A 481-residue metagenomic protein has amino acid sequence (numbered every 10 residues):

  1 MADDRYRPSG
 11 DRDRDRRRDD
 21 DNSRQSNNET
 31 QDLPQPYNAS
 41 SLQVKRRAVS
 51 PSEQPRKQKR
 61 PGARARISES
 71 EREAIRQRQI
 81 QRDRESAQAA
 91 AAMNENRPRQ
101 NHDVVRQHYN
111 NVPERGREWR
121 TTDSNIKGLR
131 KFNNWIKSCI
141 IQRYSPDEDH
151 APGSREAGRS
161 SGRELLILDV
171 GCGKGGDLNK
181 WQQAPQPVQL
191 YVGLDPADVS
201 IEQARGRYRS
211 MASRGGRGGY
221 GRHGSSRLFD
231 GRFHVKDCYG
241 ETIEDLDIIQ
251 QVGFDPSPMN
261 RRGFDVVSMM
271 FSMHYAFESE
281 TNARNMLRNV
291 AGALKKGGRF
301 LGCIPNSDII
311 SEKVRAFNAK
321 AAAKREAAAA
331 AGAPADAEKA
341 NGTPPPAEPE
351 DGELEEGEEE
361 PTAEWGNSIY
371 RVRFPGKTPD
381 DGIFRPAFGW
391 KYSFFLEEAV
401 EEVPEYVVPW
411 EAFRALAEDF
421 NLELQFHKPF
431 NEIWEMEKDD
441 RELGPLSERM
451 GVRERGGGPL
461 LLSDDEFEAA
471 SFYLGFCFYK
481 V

Functional and structural regions predicted by a protein language model:
A2-D255, A291, R299-N318, P445 (+2 more regions): N-terminal charged/capping segments associated with class I S-adenosyl-L-methionine
R56, F317-A321, E348-V481: C-terminal lobe and adjacent flexible extensions of AdoMet/dcAdoMet transferase-like proteins
V170-G175, V188-A197, V266-S272, F300 (+4 more regions): Domain-wide signal for the mature, well-folded portions of proteins, strongly enriched in nucleus-encoded organellar
S200, Y275-F277, D308-E312, I433-E437: Short catalytic/ligand-binding loop motif for oxyanion handling, primarily in non-cytosolic enzymes, centered on
S226-D230, V235-G263, K313-G332, E360-R385 (+1 more regions): Short acidic, low-complexity segments enriched in Ser/Thr/Gly/Pro
V252-T281: A short SAM/SAH-binding and catalytic strip from SAM-dependent methyltransferases
N282-K296: A short glycine-rich, Lys/Arg-flanked "PGG" loop and its adjoining helix->strand segment in the class I
A327-E355: Long intrinsically disordered, low-complexity regions that are acidic and Ser/Thr-rich
